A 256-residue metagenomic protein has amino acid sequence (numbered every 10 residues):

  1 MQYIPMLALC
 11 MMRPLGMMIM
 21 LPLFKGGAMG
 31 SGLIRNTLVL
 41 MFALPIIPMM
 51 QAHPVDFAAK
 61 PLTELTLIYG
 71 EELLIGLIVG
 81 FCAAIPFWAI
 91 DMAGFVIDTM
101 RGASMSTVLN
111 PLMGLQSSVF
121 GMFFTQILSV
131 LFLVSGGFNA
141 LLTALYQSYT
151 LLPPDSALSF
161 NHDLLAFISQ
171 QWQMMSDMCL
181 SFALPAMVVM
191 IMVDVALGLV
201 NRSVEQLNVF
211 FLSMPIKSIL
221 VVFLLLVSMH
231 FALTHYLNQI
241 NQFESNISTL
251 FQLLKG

Functional and structural regions predicted by a protein language model:
M1-G256: Hydrophobic alpha-helical segments and their helix-loop boundaries in membrane and membrane-proximal proteins
